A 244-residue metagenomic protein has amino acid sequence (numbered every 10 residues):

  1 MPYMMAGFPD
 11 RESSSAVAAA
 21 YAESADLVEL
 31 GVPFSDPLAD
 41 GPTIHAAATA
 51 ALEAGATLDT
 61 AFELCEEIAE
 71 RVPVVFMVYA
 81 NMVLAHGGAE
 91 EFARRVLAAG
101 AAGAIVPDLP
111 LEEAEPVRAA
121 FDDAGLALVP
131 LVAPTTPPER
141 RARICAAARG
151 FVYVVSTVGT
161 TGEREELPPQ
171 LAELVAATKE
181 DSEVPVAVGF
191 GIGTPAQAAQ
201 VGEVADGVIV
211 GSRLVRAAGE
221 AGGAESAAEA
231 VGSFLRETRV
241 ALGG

Functional and structural regions predicted by a protein language model:
M1-M4, A69-Y79, F121-V132, K179-F190: Short beta-strand/loop segments at the ligand-binding rim of alpha/beta enzyme cores
P2, Y21, V28-G31, V96 (+3 more regions): Conserved, mostly hydrophobic/aromatic
R11-E12, D36-A46, E53-E66, V83-E90 (+5 more regions): Active-site-adjacent beta->alpha loops and helix N-cap segments on the catalytic face of soluble alpha/beta enzymes
R11-E23, T136-A146, V188, I192-V208: Catalytic cores of alpha/beta
S24-D26, E70-V74, A101-A102, A124-L128 (+4 more regions): Short, well-ordered coil/turn segments that N-cap beta-strands
D26-D36, A99-I105, P110-E113, V152-G162 (+2 more regions): Glycine-rich phosphate-binding active-site loops on the catalytic face of alpha/beta enzymes
C65-A69, L97, R118-D122, A172-S182 (+1 more regions): Surface-exposed amphipathic alpha-helices with a cationic face
A176-V184, G193-E203, G207-G244: Alpha/beta catalytic cores of nucleotide-metabolism and tRNA/nucleoside-modifying enzymes
